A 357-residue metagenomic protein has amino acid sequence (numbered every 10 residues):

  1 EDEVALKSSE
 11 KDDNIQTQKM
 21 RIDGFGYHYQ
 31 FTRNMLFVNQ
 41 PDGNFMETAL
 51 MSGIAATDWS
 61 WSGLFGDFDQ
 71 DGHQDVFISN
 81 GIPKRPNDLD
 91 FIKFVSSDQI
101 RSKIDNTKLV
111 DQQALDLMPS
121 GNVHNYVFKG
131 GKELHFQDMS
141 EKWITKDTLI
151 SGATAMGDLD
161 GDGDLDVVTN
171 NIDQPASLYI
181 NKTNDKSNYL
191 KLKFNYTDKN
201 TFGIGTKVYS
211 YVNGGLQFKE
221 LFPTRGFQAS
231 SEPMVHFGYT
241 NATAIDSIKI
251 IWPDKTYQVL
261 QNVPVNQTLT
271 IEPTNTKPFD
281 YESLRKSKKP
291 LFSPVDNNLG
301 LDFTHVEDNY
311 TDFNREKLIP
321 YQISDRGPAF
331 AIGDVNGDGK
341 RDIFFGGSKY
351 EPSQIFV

Functional and structural regions predicted by a protein language model:
E1, Q70-S79, G161-N170, G337-G347: Acidic/hydrophobic-patterned starts of short beta strands in beta-sheet-rich repeat architectures
D2-H28, I82-P119: Short, conserved, GDST-rich strand-edge loop motifs in beta-rich repeat architectures
T32-P41, H124-G130: Beta-propeller blade signature
N34, N125, P175-L178, E351-I355: Structural signal for beta-propeller blades
V38, W61-Q70, G152-L159, R326-G337 (+1 more regions): Beta-propeller blade termini
D42-G53, L134-I144: Blade-edge beta-strand/turn elements of extracellular beta-propeller and related beta-sheet repeat scaffolds
S120-N125, G130-A329: Gly/Ser/Thr/Pro-enriched helix-cap/hinge segments flanking short amphipathic alpha-helices
